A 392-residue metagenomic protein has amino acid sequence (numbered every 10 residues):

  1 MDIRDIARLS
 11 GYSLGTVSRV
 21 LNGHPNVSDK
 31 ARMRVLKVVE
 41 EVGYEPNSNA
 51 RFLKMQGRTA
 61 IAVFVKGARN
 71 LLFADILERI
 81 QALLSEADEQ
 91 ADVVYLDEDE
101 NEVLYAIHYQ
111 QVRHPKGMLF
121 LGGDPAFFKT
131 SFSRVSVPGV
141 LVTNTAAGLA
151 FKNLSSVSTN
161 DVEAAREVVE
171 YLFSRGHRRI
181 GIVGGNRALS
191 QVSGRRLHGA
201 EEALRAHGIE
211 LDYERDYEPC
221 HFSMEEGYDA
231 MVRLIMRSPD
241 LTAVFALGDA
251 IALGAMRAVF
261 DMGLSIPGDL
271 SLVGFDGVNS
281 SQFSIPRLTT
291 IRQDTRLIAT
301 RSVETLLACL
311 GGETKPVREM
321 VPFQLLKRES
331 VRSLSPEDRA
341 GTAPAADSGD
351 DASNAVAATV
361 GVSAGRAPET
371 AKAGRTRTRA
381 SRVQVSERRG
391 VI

Functional and structural regions predicted by a protein language model:
M1-R58, D347-I392: N-terminal helix-turn-helix DNA-binding module of bacterial transcription factors
T16-S18, L53-R69, Y171, R179-N186: Short beta-strand segments enriched in small/hydrophobic residues
Q56-E170, M236, D240, I392: Alpha-helical recognition/docking segments in bacterial nutrient-uptake and carbohydrate-utilization systems
A62, H114-G122, G181-G184, Y217 (+2 more regions): Periplasmic-binding protein-like
V65-D75, V93-E102, S156-E167, V183-A230 (+4 more regions): Hinge/beta->alpha junction and helix N-cap segments in small-molecule ligand-binding domains
R179, L211-R215, I266-L272: Short acidic capping loops at alpha-helix termini that bridge into adjacent secondary structure
A230-D350, N354-G361, R366, A371-K372 (+1 more regions): Flexible loop/turn connectors
